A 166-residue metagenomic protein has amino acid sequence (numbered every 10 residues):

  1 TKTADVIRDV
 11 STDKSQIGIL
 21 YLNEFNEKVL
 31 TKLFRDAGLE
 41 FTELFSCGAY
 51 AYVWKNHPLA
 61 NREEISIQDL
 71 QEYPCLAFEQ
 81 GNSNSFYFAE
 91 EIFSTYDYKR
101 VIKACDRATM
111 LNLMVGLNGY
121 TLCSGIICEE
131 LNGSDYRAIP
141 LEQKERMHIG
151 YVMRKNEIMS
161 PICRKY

Functional and structural regions predicted by a protein language model:
T1-K2, A77-F78, Y96-R107: Short beta-strand-to-loop elements that line the ligand-binding cleft of bilobed periplasmic-binding protein-like
T1-V29: Central regulatory/effector-binding core of bacterial HTH transcription factors
A4-I7, S11, F41, I67 (+1 more regions): Short hydrophobic/charged patches on amphipathic alpha-helices used for structural packing and interfaces
G18-L22, C105, L122-S124: Short beta-strand and adjacent tight-turn residues that come in two discontinuous sequence segments and form the edges
E27, I67, Q71-Y96, S160-P161: Secondary-structure junction motif
L33-C75: Flexible hinge/capping segments at coil-to-helix
R35-T42, S46-G48, A108-I158: Beta-alpha-beta core module
N56-I65, Q143-E145, N156-C163: Short helix-loop capping/hinge motifs at secondary-structure junctions, enriched in acidic/polar residues
